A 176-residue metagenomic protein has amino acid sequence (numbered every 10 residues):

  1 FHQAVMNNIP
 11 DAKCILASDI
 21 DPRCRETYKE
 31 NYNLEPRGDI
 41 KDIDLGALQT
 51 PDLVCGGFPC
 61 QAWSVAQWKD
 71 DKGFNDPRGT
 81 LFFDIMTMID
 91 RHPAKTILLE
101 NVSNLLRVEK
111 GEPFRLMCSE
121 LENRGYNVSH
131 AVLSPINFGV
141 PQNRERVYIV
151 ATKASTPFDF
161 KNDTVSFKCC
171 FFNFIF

Functional and structural regions predicted by a protein language model:
F1-P10: Conserved SAM-binding loop of SAM-dependent methyltransferases across substrates and taxa, primarily the Class I
P10, N33, Y126: Short phosphate-binding/catalytic loops that engage adenosine nucleotides
K13-L16: Short beta-strand element of Class I
D21-P22: Conserved SAM/SAH-binding beta-strand->alpha-helix loop
Y28-K29: Conserved SAM-binding loop
N33-I40: Conserved SAM-binding strand-loop segment of SAM-dependent methyltransferases
G38, C55-G56, L99: Redox-cofactor binding/interface segments in oxidoreductases and associated redox assembly factors
I43-P51, Q61-F176: Class I S-adenosyl-L-methionine
